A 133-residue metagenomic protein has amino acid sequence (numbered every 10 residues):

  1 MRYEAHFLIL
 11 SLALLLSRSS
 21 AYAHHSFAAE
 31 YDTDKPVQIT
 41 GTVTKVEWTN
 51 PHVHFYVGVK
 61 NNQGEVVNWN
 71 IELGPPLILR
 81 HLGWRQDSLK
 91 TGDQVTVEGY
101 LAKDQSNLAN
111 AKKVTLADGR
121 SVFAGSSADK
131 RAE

Functional and structural regions predicted by a protein language model:
F7-R18: Bacterial N-terminal signal peptides
A21-V37: Short boundary/loop segments of OB/S1/cold-shock single-stranded nucleic-acid-binding domains
G41-V43: Conserved hydrophobic positions within beta-strands
T49-K60: Short aromatic-glycine-enriched beta-strand elements
L73-H81: Short, structured beta-strand/loop micro-motifs enriched in basic residues and often containing a Trp
H81-T96: Short nucleic-acid-contacting surface segments enriched for D/E, G, S/T with interspersed K/R
A102-S126: OB-fold/S1-family single-stranded nucleic acid-binding modules
